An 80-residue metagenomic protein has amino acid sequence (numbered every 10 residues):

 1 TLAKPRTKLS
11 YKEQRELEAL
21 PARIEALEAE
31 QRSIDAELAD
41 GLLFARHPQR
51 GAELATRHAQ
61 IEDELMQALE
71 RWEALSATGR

Functional and structural regions predicted by a protein language model:
T1-R80: Charged, heptad-repeat coiled-coil alpha-helices that serve as long linker/dimerization "arms" in large NTP-dependent
